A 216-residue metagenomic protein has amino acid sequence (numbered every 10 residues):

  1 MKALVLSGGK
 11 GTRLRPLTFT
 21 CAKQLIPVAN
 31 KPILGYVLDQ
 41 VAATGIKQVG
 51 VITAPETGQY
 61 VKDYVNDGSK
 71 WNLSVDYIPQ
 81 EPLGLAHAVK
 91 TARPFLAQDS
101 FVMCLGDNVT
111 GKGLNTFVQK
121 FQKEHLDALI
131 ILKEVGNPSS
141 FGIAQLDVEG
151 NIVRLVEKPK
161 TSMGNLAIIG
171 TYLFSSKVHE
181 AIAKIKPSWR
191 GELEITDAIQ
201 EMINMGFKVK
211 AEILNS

Functional and structural regions predicted by a protein language model:
K2-V5, R13, I26-P27, K31-L105 (+3 more regions): Conserved N-terminal catalytic core of the sugar/cofactor nucleotidyltransferase
G9, D107, E134: Active-site glycine-centered loops adjacent to acidic/histidine catalytic or metal-binding residues that shape
G9, E56, S176-K177: Alpha-helix/helix-capping structural signal
F19-Q24: Short alpha-helical oligomerization interface
L25, A144-L146, A211: A structural signal for short hydrophobic beta-strand segments in well-ordered beta-sheet cores
V102, V118, Q122, N151-S216: Catalytic-core segments of class I nucleotidyltransferases/pyrophosphorylases that form NMP-activated intermediates
K112-S140: Conserved donor-nucleotide/metal-binding helix-loop-beta segment in metal-dependent transferases, i.e., the alpha-helix
G136, S140, Q145-R154: Ligand/cofactor pocket segment of small-molecule handling proteins
